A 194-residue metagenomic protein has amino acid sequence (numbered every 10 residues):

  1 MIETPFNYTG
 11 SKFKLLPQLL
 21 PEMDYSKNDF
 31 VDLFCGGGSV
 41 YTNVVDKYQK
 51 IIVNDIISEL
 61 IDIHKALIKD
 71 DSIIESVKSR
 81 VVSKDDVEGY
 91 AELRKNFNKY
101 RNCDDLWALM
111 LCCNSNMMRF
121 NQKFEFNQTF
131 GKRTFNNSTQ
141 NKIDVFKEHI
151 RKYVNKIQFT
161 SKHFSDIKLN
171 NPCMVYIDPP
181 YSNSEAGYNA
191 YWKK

Functional and structural regions predicted by a protein language model:
M1-F6, G10-Y25, K69-Y176, P180-N189: SAM-dependent nucleic-acid methyltransferase catalytic core
E22-S83: Conserved S-adenosyl-L-methionine
A190-K194: Glycine-rich S-adenosyl-L-methionine
